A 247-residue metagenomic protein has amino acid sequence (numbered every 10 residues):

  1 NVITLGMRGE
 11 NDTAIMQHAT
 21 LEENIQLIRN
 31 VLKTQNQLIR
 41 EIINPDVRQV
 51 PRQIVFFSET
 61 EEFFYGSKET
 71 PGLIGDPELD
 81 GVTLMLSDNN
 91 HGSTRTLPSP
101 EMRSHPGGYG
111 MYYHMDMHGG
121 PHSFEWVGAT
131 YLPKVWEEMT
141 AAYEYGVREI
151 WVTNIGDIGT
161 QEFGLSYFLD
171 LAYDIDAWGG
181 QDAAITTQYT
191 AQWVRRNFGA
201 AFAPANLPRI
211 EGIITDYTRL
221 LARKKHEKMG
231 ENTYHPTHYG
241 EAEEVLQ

Functional and structural regions predicted by a protein language model:
N1-P106, T215, R219, R223-Q247: Gly/Pro-rich turn-and-neighbor structural signature
M85-S93, P98-L246: Structured mid-domain segments that build the active-site/substrate or prosthetic-cofactor binding neighborhood
